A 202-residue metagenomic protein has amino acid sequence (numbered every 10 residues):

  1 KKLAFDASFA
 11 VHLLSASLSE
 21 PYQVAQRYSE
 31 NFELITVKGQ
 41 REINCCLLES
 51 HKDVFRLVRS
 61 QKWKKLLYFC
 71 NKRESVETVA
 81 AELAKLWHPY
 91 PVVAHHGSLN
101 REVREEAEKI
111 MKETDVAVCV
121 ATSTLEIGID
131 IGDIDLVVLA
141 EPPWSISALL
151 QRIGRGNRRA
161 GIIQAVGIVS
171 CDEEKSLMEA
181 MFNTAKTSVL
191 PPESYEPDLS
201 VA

Functional and structural regions predicted by a protein language model:
K1-F9: Short, conserved "post-DEAD/DEAH" coupling segment immediately C-terminal to helicase motif II within the SF2/RecA-like
F9-T78, C171-E173: Conserved interdomain linker/interface between the two RecA-like ATPase lobes of SF2 helicase motors
S19-Q26, E42-I43, V76-V79, E102-R104 (+4 more regions): Switch/connector loops and helix/strand junctions flanking conserved nucleotide-binding motifs in nucleotide-processing
E74-V93: Conserved helicase motor "Helicase C" RecA-like lobe of SF1/SF2 P-loop NTPases
V93, G97-T122: Conserved helicase ATPase core of P-loop NTP-dependent helicases/translocases
D115, S145-Y195: Conserved segment of the helicase C-terminal RecA-like domain
V120, L125-E141, V166: A short beta-strand element within the Helicase C-terminal
P197-A202: Long, largely alpha-helical accessory region at the distal end of helicase-like NTP-driven motors
